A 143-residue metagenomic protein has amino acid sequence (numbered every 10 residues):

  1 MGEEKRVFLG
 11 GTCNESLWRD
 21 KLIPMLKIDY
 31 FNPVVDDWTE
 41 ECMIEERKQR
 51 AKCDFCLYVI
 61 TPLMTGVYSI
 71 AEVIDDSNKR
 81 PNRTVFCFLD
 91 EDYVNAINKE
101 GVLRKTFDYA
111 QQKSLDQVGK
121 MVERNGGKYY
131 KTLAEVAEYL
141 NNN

Functional and structural regions predicted by a protein language model:
M1-N143: Conserved catalytic or regulatory cores that recognize and/or transform ribose-phosphate-containing ligands
